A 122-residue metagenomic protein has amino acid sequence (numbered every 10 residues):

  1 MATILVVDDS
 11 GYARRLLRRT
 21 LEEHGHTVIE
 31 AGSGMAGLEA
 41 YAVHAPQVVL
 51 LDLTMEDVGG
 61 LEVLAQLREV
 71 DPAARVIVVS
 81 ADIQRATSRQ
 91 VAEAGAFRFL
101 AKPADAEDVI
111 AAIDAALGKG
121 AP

Functional and structural regions predicted by a protein language model:
R15-E23, R89: Charged docking surfaces used in two-component/phosphorelay signaling
G25-G32, A40: Short hydrophobic/Thr-rich beta-strand motif most characteristic of the beta2 strand and flanking loop of CheY-like
S33-A36, D52, V58-E62: Acidic catalytic/metal-coordinating carboxylates
E39, L61-A73: Short amphipathic alpha-helix used as the core "switch/output" element in two-component signaling
H44-L50: Active-site beta3 strand of CheY-like receiver
E56, Q84: The feature encodes the CheY-like receiver
A86, A104-D114: C-terminal output helix
